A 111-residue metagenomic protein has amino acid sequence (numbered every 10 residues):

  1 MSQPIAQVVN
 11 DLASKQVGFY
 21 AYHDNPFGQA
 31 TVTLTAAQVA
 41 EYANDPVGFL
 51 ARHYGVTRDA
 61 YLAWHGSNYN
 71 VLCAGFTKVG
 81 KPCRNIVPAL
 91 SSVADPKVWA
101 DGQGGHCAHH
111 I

Functional and structural regions predicted by a protein language model:
M1-I111: Intrinsically disordered, low-complexity regulatory regions of eukaryotic proteins
